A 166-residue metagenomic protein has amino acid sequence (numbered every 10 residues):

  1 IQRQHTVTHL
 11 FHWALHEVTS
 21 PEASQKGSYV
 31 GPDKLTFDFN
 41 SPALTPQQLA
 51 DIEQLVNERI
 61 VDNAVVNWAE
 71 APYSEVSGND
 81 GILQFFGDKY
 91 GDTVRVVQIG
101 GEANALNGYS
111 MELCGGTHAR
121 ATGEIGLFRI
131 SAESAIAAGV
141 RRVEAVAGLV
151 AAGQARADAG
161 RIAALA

Functional and structural regions predicted by a protein language model:
I1-A166: A glycine- and charged-residue-rich anion-binding loop/surface
